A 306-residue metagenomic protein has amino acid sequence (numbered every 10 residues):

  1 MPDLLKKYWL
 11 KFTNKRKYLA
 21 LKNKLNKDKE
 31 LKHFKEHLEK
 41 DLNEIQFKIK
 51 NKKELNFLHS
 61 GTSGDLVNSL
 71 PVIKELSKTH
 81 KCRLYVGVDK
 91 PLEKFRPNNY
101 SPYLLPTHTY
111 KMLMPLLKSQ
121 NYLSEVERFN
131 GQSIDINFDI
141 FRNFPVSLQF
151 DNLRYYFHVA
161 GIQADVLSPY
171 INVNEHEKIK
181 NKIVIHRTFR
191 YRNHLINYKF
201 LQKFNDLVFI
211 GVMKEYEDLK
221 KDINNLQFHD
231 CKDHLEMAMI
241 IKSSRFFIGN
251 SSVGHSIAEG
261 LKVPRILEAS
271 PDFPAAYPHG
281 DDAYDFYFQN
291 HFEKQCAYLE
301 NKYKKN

Functional and structural regions predicted by a protein language model:
P2-N306: Catalytic machinery of carbohydrate-active enzymes, primarily nucleotide-sugar-dependent glycosyltransferases
